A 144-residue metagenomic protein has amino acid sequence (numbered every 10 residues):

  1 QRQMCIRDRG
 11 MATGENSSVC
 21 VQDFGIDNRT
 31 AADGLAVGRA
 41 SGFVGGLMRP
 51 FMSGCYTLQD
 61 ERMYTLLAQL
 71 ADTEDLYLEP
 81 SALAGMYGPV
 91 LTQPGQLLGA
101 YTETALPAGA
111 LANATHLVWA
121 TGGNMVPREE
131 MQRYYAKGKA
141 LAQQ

Functional and structural regions predicted by a protein language model:
Q1-Q3, R7-P50, P107-Q144: Glycine-rich phosphate/pyrophosphate-binding loop at beta-loop-alpha junctions
R39-L111: Active-site-adjacent helical/loop segments in soluble small-molecule enzymes
